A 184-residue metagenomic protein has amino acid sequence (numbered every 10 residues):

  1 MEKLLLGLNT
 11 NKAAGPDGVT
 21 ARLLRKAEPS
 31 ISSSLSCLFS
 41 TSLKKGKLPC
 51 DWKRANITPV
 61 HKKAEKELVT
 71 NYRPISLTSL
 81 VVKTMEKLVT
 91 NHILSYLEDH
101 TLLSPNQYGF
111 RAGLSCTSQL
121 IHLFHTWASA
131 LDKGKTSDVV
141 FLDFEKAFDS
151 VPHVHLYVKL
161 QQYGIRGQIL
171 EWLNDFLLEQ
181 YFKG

Functional and structural regions predicted by a protein language model:
M1-G184: Conserved pre-catalytic core of RNA-dependent polymerases
